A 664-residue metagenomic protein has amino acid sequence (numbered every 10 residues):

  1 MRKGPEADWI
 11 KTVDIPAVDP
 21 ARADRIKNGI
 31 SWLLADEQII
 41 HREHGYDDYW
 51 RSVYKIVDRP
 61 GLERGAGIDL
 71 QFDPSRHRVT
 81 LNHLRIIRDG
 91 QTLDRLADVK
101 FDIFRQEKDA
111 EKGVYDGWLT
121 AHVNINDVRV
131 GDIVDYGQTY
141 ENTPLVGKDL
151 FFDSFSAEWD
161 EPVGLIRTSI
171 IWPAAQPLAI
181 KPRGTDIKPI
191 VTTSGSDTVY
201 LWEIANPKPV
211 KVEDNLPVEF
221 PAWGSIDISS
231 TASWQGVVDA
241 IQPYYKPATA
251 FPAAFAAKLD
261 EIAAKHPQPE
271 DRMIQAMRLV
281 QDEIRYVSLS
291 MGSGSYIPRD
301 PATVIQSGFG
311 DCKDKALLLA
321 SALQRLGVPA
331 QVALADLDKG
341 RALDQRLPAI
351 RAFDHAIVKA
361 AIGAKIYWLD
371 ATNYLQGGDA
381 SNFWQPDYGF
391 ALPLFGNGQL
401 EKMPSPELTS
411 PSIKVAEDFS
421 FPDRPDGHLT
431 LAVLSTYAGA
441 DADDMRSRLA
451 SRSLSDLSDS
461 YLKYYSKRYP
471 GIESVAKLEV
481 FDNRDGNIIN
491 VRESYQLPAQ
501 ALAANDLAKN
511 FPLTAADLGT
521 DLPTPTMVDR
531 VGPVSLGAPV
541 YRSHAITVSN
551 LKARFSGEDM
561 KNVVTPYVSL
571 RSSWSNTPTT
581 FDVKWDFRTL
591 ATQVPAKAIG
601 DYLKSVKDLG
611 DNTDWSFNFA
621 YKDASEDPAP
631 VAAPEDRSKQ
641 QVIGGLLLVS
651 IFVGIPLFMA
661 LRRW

Functional and structural regions predicted by a protein language model:
M1-P656: A sensor for short, sequence-defined functional sites
G654-W664: Juxtamembrane interface at the cytosolic side of transmembrane helices
